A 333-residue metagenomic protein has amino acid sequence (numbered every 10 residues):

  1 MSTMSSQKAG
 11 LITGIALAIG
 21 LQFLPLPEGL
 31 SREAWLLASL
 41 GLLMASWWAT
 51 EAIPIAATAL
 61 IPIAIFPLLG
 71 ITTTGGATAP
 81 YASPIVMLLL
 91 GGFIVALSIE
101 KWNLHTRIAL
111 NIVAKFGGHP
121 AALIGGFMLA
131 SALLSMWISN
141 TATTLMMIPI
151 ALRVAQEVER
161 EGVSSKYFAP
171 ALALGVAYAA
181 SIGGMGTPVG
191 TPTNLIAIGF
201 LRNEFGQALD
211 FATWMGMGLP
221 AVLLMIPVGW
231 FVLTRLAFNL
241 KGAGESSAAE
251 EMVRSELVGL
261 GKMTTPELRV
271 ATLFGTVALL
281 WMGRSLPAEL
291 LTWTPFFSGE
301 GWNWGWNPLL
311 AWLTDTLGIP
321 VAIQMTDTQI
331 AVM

Functional and structural regions predicted by a protein language model:
M1-L88, N203-E204, T213-M333: Hydrophobic transmembrane alpha-helices of multi-pass small-molecule transporters
T3, V113-G118, S165, G175 (+1 more regions): Membrane-interface segments at loop-to-transmembrane junctions
L26-E28, L43, A56-V163: Membrane-embedded alpha-helical segments and adjacent helix-loop junctions characteristic of multi-pass solute
A45-I53, A130-S139, A177-V189: Transmembrane alpha-helix interface/packing and boundary motifs in multi-pass membrane proteins, characterized by
P62-I63, T141-Q156, A173, G186-N203: Re-entrant/interfacial helical elements at transmembrane boundaries that shape and gate the permeation pathway
G92-F93, M136, G183, L257-L260: Glycine- and acidic
K115-G118, E157-S164, F200-L209, E300-W302 (+1 more regions): Extracellular/lumenal inter-transmembrane loop segments of multi-pass membrane transporters
P120-L133, E161-G183, L209-M217: Alpha-helical transmembrane segments of multi-pass membrane proteins
